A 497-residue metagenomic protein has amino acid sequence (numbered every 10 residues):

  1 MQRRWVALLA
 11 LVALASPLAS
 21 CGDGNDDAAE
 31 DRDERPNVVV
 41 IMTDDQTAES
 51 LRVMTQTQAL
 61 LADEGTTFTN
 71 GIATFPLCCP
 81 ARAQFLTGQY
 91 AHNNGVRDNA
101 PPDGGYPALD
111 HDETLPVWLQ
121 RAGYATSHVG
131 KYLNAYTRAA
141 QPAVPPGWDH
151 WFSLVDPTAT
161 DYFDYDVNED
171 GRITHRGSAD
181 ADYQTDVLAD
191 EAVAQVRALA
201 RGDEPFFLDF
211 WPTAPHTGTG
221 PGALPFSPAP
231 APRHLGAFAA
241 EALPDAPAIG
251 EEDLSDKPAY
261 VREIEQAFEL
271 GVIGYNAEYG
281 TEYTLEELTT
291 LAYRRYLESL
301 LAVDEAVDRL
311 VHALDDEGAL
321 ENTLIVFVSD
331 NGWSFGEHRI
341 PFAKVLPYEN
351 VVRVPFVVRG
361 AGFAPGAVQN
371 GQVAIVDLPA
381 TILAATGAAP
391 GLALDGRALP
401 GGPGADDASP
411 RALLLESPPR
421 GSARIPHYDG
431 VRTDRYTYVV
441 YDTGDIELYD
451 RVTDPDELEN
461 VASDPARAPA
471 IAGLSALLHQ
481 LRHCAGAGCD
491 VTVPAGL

Functional and structural regions predicted by a protein language model:
M1-L9: Bacterial N-terminal signal peptides that target proteins for export
L11, D31-R32, L394-R397, G486-G496: Short, flexible loop/turn segments with low-complexity composition
L14: Key residue(s) within conserved catalytic/signature motifs
P17-S20: C-terminal motif of bacterial Sec signal peptides marking the signal peptidase cleavage site
D23-Y441, I446, P455-G473: Formylglycine-dependent sulfatase
G171, L346-E349, A485-G488, A495-L497: Short alpha-helical linear motifs
T219-P221, I446, R451, V491-V493 (+1 more regions): Beta-sandwich/jellyroll recognition modules and their flexible linkers
A470-V491: Charge-dense polyanion-binding interfaces
